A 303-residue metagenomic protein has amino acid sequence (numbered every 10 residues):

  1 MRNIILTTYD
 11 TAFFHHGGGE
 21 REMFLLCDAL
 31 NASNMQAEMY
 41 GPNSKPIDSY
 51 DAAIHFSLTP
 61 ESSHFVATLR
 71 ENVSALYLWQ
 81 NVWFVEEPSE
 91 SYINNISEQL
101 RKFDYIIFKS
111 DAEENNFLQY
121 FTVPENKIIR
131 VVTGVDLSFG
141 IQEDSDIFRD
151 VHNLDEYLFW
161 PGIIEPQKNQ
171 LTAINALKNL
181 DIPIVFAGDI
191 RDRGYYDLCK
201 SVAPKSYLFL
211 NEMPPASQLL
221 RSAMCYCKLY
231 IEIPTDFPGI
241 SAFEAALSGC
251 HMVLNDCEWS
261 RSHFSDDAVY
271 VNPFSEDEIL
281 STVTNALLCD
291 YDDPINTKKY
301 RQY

Functional and structural regions predicted by a protein language model:
G18, L288-Y303: A charged, aromatic-enriched C-terminal amphipathic alpha-helix characteristic of glycosyltransferases across folds
S89-I106: Membrane-proximal helix-turn-helix segments that form the acceptor-binding/catalytic region of lipid-linked
D104-L118, V123-I141, W160: Donor nucleotide-sugar binding/catalytic pocket of nucleotide-sugar-dependent glycosyltransferases
L118-Q119, G134-D155, P166: Acidic anion/phosphate-binding donor-loop and adjacent secondary structure in glycosyltransferase catalytic cores
D150-K168, I174-V185: Conserved donor-binding/catalytic core segment of Leloir-type glycosyltransferases
G188, Y196-P214: Nucleotide-activated donor-binding/catalytic signature segment of Leloir-type glycosyltransferases, i.e., the conserved
S222-F237, C250-H251: Acidic donor-binding loop of glycosyltransferase active sites
A268-D277, N285-Y291: Conserved acidic donor-binding segment of nucleotide-sugar-dependent glycosyltransferases
